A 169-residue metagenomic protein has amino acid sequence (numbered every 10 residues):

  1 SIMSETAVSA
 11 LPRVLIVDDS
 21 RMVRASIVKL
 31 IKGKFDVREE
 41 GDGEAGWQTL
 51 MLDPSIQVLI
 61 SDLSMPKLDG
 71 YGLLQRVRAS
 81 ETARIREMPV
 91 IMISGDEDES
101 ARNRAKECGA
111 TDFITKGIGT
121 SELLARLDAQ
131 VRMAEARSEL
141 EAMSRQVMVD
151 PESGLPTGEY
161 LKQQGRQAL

Functional and structural regions predicted by a protein language model:
E5-R13, R21-E39, L52: Two-component/phosphorelay signaling modules centered on CheY-like receiver
M65: Receiver (REC) domain active-site loop signature in two-component systems and cognate sites in sensor histidine kinases
S100, G117-L127, V131: C-terminal output helix
E139-T157: Amphipathic HAMP/coiled-coil signal-transducing linker helices that couple sensory inputs to cytosolic output domains
P156-L169: Short regulatory alpha-helical coupling segments that immediately precede and/or link into cyclic nucleotide signaling
